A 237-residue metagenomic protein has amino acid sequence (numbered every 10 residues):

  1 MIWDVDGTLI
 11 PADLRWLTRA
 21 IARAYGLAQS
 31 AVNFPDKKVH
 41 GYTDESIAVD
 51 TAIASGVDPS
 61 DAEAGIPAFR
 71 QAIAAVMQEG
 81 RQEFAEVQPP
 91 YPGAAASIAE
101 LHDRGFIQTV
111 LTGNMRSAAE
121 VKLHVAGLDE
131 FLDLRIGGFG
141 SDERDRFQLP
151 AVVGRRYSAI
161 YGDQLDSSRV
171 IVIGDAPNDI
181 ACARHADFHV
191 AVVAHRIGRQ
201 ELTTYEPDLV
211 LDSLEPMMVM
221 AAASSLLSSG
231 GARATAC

Functional and structural regions predicted by a protein language model:
M1-H40, E45-G56: Active-site neighborhood of HAD-like aspartate-dependent phosphohydrolases
M1-W3, I53-D58, R169, L226-C237: Non-catalytic pre-domain segments flanking phosphatase-related domains
I2, E79-V110: Short, acidic loop-to-helix structural element flanking the phosphoryl-transfer center in phosphate-processing enzymes
D58, E100, D129-D133: Conserved H-loop
L111, M115-I171, P177-H185: Substrate-recognition "cap/lid" segment bordering the active-site pocket of phosphatases
G138-F139, L209-L214: Short acidic-hydrophobic, aromatic-tinged amphipathic segments that line or gate anion-handling sites
R169-L209: Acidic, Mg2+-coordinating phosphoryl-transfer loop and its flanking beta/alpha structural elements, shared across
